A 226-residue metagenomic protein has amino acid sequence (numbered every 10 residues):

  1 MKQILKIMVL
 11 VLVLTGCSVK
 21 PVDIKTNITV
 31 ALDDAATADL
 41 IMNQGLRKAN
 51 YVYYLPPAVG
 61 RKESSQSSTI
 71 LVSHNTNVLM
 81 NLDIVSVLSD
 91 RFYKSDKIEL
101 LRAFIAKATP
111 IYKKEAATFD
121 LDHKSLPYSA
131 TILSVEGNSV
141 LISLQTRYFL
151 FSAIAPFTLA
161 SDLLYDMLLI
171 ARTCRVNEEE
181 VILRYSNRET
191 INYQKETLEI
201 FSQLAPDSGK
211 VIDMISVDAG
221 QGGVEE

Functional and structural regions predicted by a protein language model:
K2-L10: Sec-dependent signal peptide recognition, specifically the positively charged N-region followed immediately by
V13-G16: C-terminal motif of bacterial Sec signal peptides marking the signal peptidase cleavage site
S18-P21: Bacterial signal peptide processing site
K25-R47: Post-signal peptide N-terminal segment of mature Sec-exported envelope proteins
L46-A103: Secretory pathway targeting signatures of secreted, lumenal, and periplasmic proteins
E63, I105-T109, C174-E178: Sec/Tat-exported extracytoplasmic proteins
I105-F157, S161, L198-P206, K210-V217: Signature of long, low-cysteine stretches enriched in small and polar/charged residues
F151-E226: Surface-exposed amphipathic alpha-helical segments
